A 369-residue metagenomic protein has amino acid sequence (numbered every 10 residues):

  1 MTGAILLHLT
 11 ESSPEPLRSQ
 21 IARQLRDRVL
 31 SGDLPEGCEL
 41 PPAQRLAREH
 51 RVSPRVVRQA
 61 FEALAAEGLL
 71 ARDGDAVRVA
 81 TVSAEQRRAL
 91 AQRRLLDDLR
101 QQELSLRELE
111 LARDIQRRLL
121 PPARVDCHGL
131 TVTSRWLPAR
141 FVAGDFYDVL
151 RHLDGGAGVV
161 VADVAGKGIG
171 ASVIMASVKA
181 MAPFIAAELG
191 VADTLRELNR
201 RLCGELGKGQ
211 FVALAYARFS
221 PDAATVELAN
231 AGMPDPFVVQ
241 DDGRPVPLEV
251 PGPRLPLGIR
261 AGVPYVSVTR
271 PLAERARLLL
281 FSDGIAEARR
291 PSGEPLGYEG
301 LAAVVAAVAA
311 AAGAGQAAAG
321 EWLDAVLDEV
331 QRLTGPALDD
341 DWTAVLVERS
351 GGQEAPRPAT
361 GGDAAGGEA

Functional and structural regions predicted by a protein language model:
M1-V52, Q59-E62, S83-L90: Extreme N-terminal segment that seeds HTH/winged-HTH DNA-binding domains in transcriptional regulators
P41-P42, A71, D75-V82: Minor-groove-contacting beta-hairpin "wing" of winged helix-turn-helix DNA-binding domains
R93-L279, R332, P336-G362, A369: … and, occasionally, acidic/histidine-rich disordered N-termini of signaling adaptors
L189-T194, A310-L323: Short, charged, surface-exposed loops that flank catalytic or proteolytic processing sites
V238-D241, R289-P295: Cytochrome P450 core scaffold surrounding the K-helix E-X-X-R motif and the conserved "meander" helix-loop region
P295-A306, A310: Divalent-cation-assisted or electrostatically stabilized phosphate/pyrophosphate-binding catalytic cores
